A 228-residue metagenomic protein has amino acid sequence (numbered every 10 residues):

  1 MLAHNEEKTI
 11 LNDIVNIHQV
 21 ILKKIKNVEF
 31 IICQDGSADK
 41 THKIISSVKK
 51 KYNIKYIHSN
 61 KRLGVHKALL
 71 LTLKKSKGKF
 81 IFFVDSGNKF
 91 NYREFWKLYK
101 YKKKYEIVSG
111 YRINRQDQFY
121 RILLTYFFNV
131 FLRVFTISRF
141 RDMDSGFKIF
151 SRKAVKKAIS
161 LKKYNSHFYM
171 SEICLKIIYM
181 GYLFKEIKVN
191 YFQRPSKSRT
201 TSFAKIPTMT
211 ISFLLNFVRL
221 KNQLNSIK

Functional and structural regions predicted by a protein language model:
M1-E6, D13, V20, C33: A conserved hydrophobic helix/loop-capping motif in glycosyltransferases and polysaccharide synthases
E7, Q34-H42, N88: A conserved acidic beta->alpha catalytic loop
K8, N16, L161-K228: Hydrophobic helical membrane-anchoring modules
D13, T41, L69, R93-F95 (+1 more regions): Acidic donor-diphosphate engagement hotspot in glycosyltransferases and nucleotidyltransferases that stabilizes
N16-N27: Short, acidic, metal-binding catalytic loop of nucleotide-sugar glycosyltransferases
V28-I31, H42-K75: Conserved donor nucleotide-binding strand/loop of the catalytic core
S59-K75, F80, Y92-H167, Q193-L214: Acceptor/aglycone-binding surface of glycosyltransferases and processive sugar-polymer synthases
